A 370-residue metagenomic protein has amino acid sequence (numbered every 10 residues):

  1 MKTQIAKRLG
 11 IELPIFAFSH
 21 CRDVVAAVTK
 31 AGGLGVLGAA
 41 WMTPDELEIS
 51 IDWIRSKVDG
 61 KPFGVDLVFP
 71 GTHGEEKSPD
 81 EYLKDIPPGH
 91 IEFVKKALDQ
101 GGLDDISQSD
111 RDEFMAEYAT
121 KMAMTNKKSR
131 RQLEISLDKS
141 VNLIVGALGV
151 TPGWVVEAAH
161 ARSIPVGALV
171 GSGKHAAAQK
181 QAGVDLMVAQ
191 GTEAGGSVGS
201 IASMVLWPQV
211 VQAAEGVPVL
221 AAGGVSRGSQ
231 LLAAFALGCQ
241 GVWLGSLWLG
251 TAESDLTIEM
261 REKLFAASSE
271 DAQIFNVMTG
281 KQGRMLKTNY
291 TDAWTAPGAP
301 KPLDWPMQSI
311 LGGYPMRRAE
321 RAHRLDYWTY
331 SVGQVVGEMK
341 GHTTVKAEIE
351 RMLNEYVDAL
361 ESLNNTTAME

Functional and structural regions predicted by a protein language model:
M1-A214: Active-site entrance/lid segments in N-terminal catalytic domains of soluble metabolic enzymes
D80-L98, S203-L220, S226-E370: Conserved active-site-proximal phosphate/metal-binding subdomains
V150, V225-S226: Residue-level detector of alpha-helix initiation sites
